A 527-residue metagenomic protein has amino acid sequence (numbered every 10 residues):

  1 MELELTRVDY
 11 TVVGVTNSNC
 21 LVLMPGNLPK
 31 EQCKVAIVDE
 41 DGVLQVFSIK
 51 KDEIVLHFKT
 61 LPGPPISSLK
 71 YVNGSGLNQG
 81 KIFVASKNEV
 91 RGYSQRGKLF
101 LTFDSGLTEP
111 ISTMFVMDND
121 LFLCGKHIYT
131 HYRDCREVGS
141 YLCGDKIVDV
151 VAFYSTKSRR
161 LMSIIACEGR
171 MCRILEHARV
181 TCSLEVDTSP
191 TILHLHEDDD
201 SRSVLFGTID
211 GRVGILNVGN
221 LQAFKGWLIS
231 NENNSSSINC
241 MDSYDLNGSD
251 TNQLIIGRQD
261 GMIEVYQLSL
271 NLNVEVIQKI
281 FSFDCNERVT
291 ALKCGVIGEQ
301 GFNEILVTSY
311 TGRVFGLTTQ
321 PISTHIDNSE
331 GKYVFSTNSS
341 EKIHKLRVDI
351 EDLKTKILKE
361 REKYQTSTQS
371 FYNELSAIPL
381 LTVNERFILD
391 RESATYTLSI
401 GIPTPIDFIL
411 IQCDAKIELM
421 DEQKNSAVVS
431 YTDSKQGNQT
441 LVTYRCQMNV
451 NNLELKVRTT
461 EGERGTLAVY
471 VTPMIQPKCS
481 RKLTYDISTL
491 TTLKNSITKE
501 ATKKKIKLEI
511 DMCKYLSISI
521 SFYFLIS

Functional and structural regions predicted by a protein language model:
M1-S527: Large eukaryotic, non-enzymatic subunits of multiprotein complexes that serve as scaffolds/tethers, characterized by
